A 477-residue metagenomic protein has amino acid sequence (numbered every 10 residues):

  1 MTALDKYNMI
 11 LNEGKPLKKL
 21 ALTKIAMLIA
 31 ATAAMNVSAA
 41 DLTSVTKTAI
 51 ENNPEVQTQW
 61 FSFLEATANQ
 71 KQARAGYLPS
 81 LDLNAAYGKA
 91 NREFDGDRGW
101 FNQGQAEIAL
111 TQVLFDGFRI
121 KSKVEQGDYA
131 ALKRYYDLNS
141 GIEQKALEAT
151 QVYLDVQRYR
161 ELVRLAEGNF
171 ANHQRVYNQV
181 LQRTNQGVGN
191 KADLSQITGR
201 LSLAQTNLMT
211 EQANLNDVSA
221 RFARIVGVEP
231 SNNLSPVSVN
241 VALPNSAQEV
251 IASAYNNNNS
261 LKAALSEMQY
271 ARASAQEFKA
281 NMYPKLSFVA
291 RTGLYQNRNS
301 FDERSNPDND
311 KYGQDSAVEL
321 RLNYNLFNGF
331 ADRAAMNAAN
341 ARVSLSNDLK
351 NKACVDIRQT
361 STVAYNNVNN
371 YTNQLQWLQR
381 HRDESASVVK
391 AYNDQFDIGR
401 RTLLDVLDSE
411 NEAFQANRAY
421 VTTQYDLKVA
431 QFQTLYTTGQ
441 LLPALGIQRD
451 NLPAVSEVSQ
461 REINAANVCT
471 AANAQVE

Functional and structural regions predicted by a protein language model:
T2-S38: Gram-negative bacterial Sec-dependent N-terminal signal peptides
I10, V421-E477: Acidic, low-complexity, intrinsically disordered peripheral segments
K47-E55, L64-S80, I108-E125, Y136-E143 (+7 more regions): A glycine-/polar-enriched beta->alpha junction
T58-A73, G141, K145-R164, Q182 (+4 more regions): Amphipathic alpha-helical coiled-coil segments
Y87-N91, L114, T292-R298, L326-N328 (+1 more regions): Transmembrane beta-strands of outer-membrane beta-barrel pores
E93-G99, S235-V237, Y283, R298-S305 (+2 more regions): Outer-membrane beta-barrel translocator domains and adjoining extracellular loop/strand segments of Gram-negative
D97-Q103, P307-Q314: Replace "Gram-negative outer membrane beta-barrel proteins" with "bacterial and organellar outer membrane beta-barrel
Q144-N257, N367, Y371, E412-F414 (+2 more regions): Periplasmic alpha-helical coiled-coil/stalk elements that build and connect Gram-negative outer-membrane
